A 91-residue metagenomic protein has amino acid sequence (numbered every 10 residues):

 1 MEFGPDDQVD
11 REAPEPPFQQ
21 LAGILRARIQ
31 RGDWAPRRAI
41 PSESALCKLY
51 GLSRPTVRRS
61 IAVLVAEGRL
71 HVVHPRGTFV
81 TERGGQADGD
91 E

Functional and structural regions predicted by a protein language model:
M1-L52, R59-A62, A66-H71, E82-E91: Extreme N-terminal segment that seeds HTH/winged-HTH DNA-binding domains in transcriptional regulators
R76-E82: Minor-groove-contacting beta-hairpin "wing" of winged helix-turn-helix DNA-binding domains
